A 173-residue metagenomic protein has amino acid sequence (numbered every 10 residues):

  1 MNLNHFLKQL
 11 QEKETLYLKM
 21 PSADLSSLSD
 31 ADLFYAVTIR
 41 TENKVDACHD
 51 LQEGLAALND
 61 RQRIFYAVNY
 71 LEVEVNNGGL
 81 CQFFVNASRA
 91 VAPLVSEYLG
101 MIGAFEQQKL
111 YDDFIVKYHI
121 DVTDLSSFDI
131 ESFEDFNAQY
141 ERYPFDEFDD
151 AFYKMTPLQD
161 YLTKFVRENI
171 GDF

Functional and structural regions predicted by a protein language model:
L3-Y66, E72-N77, C81-A92, Y98-F173: Extended, alpha-helix-rich binding/interface surfaces that flank or overlap catalytic cores and mediate recognition
